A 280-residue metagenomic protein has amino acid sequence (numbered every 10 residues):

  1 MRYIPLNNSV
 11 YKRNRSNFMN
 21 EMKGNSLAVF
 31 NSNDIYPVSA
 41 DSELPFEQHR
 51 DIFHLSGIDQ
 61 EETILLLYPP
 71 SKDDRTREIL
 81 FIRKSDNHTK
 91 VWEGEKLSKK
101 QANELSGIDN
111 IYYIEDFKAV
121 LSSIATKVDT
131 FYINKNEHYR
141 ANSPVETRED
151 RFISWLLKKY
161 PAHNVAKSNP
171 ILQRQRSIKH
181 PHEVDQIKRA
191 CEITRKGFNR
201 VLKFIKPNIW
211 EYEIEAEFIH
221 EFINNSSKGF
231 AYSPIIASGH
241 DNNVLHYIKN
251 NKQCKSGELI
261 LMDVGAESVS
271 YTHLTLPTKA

Functional and structural regions predicted by a protein language model:
M1-K196: A composition/biophysics-driven feature that prefers long, compositionally simple stretches
I4, N8, N142, S177 (+3 more regions): Hydrophobic alpha-helical scaffolding
M19, S26, I35, K188 (+4 more regions): Short, well-ordered alpha-helical packing segments
N33, N136, G239, D263-G265 (+1 more regions): Anionic group-transfer/hydrolysis microenvironments
S56-D59, W155, N242-Y271: Acidic/histidine-enriched ion/cofactor-binding microenvironments in catalytic or ligand-binding pockets
H182-F222, S226, Y232: Active-site pocket-lining segments that scaffold enzyme catalytic pockets across diverse folds
G229-H240: Short, basic/aromatic beta-hairpin or loop at an interaction surface
H273-A280: Single conserved hydrophobic/aromatic residue that forms the stacking wall/gate of nucleotide- or nucleobase-binding
